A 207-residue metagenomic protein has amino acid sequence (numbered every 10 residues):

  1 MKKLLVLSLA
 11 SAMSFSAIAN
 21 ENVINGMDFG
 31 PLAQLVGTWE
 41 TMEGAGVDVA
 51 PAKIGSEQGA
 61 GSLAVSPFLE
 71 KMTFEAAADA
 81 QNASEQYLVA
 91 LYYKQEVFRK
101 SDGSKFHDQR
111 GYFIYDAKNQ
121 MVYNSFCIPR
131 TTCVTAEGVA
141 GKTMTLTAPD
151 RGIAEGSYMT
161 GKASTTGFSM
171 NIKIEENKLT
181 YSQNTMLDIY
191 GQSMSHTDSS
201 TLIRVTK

Functional and structural regions predicted by a protein language model:
M1-A19: Gram-negative bacterial Sec-dependent N-terminal signal peptides
N20-K207: Hydrophobic small-molecule pocket/channel-lining residues, especially in calycin-type beta-barrels
